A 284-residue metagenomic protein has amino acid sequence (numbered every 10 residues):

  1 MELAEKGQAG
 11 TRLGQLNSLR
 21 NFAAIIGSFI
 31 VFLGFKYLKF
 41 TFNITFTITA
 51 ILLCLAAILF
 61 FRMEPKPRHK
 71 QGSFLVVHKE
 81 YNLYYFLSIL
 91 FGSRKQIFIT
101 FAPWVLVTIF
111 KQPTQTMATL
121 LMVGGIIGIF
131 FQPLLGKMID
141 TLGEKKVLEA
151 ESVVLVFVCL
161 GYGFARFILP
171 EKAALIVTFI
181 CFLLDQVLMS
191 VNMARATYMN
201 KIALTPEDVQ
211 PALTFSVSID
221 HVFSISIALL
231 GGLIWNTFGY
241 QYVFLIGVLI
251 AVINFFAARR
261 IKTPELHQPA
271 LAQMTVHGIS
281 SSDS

Functional and structural regions predicted by a protein language model:
M1-A4, S190-L204: Intracellular juxtamembrane helix-capping segments at the cytosolic ends of symmetry-related transmembrane helices
M1-L19: Cytoplasmic helix-loop-helix junction between adjacent transmembrane helices in 12-TM secondary transporters
F35, Q132-E144, W235-N236: Helix-to-loop junctions at the C-terminal end of transmembrane segments in multipass secondary transporters
A50-R68, N254-K262: C-terminal membrane-cytosol helix-exit motif in multi-pass small-molecule transporters
T100-M117, M199-K201: Short amphipathic helix-loop junctions that connect adjacent transmembrane helices in Major Facilitator Superfamily/SLC
T141-L155: Cytoplasmic membrane-interface "Motif A"-like loop-to-helix N-cap segments of 12-TM Major Facilitator Superfamily
V154-E171: C-terminal ends and interior cores of transmembrane alpha-helices in multi-pass membrane transporters/permeases
A173-S190: Hydrophobic core of transmembrane alpha-helices in multi-pass small-molecule transporters, especially MFS/SLC-type
